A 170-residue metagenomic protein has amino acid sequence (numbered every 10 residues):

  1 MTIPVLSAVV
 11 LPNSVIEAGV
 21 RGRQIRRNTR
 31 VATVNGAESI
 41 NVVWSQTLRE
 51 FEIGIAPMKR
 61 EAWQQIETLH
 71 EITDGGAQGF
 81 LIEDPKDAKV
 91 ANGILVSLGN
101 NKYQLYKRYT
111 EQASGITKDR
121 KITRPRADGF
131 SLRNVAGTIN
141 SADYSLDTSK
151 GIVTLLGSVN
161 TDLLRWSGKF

Functional and structural regions predicted by a protein language model:
M1-H70, G76: Solvent-exposed edge beta-strands and adjacent loop segments that serve as assembly or binding interfaces
G19, E50, A77, A127-S131 (+1 more regions): Exposed beta-strand and adjacent loop surfaces of beta-rich binding modules that mediate intermolecular recognition
R21-G22, L156-F170: Small/polar beta-strand repeat architecture
I40-N41, I94, T154-L156: Beta-strand-rich interaction surfaces with strong enrichment in secreted/lumenal proteins
V43-T47, I72-G76, S97-G99, D147 (+1 more regions): Solvent-exposed loop and beta-edge segments used for protein-protein assembly and interaction
A56-P57, Y106-E111, T154-D162: Secondary-structure transition/turn motif
E67-D143, G168-F170: Extended beta-strand solenoid/passenger and fiber regions
I139-D162: A surface-exposed beta-strand-loop module
